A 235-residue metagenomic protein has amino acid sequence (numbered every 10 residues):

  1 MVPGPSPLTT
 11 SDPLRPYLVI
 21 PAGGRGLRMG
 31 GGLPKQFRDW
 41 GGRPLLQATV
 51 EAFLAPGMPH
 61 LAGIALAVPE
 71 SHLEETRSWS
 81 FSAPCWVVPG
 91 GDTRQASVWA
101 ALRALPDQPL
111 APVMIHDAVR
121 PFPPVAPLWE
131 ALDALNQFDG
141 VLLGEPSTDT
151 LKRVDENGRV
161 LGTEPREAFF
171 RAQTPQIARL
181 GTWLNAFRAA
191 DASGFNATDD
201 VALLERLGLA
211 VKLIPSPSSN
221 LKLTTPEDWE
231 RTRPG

Functional and structural regions predicted by a protein language model:
L8-L73: N-terminal glycine-rich phosphate-binding loop and ensuing alpha1 helix
D12-L14, L105-A111, N136-Q137: Glycine-rich phosphate-binding loop signature in dinucleotide/nucleotide-binding domains
I20, L46, A101, H116-D117 (+3 more regions): Residue-level signal for inorganic ion chemistry
D39, F122, I177, K222-L223: Short aromatic/basic micro-patch
W79-P112: Short phosphate-binding loop-to-helix
F122-K212: Conserved core of the sugar-phosphate nucleotidyltransferase
K212-S219: Catalytic beta-strand/loop signature of glycosyltransferases that borders the donor
N220-G235: Short, basic/aromatic-enriched C-terminal tail that caps enzymatic domains
